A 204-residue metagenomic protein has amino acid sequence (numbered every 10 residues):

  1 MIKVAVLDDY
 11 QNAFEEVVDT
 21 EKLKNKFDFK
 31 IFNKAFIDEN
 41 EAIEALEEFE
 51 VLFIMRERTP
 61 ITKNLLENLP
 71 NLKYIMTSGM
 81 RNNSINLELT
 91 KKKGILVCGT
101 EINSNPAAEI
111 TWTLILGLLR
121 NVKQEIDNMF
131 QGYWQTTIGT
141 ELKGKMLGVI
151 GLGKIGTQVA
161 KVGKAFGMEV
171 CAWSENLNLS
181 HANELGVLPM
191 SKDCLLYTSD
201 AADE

Functional and structural regions predicted by a protein language model:
M1-C98: An N-terminal-biased, well-structured beta-alpha scaffold segment characteristic of Rossmann-like dinucleotide-binding
T20-E21, I43, E88, I138-T140 (+3 more regions): Short secondary-structure boundary/capping segments
K93, G99-M146, K161-A165, A172-E175 (+1 more regions): Phosphate-binding beta-alpha-beta segment of Rossmann-like dinucleotide-binding domains, i.e., the NAD(P)
L152: Glycine-rich Rossmann-fold phosphate-binding loop(s) that bind the pyrophosphate of adenine dinucleotide cofactors
I155: Hydrophobic/small residue at the entry helix of a nucleotide-binding pocket
N183-G186: Short, conserved SAM-binding/catalytic segment of Class I S-adenosyl-L-methionine-dependent methyltransferases
L188-S191: Short acidic-hydrophobic, aromatic-tinged amphipathic segments that line or gate anion-handling sites
Y197-E204: Conserved small/polar residues in nucleotide/adenosyl-binding loops
